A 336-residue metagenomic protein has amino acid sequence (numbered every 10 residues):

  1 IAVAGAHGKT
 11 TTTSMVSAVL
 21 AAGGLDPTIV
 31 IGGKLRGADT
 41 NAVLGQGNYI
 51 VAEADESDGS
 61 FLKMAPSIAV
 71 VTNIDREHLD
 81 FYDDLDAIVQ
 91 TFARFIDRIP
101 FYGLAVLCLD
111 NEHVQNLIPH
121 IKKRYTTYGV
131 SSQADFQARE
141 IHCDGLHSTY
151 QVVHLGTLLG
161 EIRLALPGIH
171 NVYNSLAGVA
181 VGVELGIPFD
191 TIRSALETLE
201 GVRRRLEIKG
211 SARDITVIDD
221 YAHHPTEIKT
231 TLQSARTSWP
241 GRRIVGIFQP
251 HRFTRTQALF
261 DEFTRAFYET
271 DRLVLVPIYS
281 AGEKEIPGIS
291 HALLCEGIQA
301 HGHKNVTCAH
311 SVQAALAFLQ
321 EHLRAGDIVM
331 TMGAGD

Functional and structural regions predicted by a protein language model:
I1-A4, T12-S17, Q133-Q137, E161 (+3 more regions): Short, basic phosphate-binding NTP loop
I1-L109, H113-R124, L176, W239: Phosphate-binding loop of NTP-binding sites
I31-G33, L107-L109, G129, G210 (+1 more regions): Short loop/edge segments at beta-strand edges and connector loops that shape dinucleotide/nucleotide cofactor-binding
K34-A38, E112-H113, S132-A134, G201 (+1 more regions): Short acidic loop-to-helix transition motifs that present clustered carboxylates
G37-A38, N111-N116, D135, T254-T256 (+1 more regions): Short, charged/polar "capping" segments at the starts of alpha-helices and the immediately preceding loops
A93, K122-R124, G156-L158, P167-H170 (+1 more regions): ATP-dependent carboxylate-amine ligase
R124-V130: Short hydrophobic/aromatic-enriched beta-strand-loop microsegments
I141-G160: Acidic-glycine-rich active-site phosphate/pyrophosphate-binding loop
